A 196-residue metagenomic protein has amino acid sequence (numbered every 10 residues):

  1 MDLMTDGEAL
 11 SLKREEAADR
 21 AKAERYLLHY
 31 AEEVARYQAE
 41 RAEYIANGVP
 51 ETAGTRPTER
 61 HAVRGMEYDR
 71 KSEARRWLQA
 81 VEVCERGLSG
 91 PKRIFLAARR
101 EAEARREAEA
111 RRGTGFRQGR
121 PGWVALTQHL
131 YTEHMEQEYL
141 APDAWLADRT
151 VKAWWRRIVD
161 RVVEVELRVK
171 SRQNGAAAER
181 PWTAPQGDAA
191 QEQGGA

Functional and structural regions predicted by a protein language model:
M1-G87, E166-A196: N-terminal interaction/assembly modules
R25, R76-Q79, V83, G90-I94 (+2 more regions): Short, well-structured alpha-helical interface segments that form or flank functional binding sites
E33, A98-R99, W154: Generic structural signal for bulky hydrophobic/aromatic residues embedded in well-ordered secondary structure
A46, R105, A110-R111, F116 (+5 more regions): Intrinsically disordered, low-complexity segments enriched in polar/charged small residues
Y68-K71, R75, R86, G90 (+3 more regions): Short, well-ordered coil↔helix boundary/capping segments
L88-T132: Short amphipathic alpha helix immediately N-terminal
G122, L126-E136, P142, A147-V169: DNA major-groove recognition helices of helix-turn-helix
